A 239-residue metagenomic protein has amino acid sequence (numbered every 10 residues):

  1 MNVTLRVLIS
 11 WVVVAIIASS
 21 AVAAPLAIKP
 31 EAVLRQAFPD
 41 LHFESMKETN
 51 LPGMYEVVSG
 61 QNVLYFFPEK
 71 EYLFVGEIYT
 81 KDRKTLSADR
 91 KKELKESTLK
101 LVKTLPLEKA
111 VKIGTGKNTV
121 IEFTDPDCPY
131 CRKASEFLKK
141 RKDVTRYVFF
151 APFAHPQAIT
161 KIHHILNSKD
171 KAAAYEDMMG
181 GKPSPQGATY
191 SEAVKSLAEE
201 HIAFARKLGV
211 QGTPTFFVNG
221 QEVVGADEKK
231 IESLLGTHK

Functional and structural regions predicted by a protein language model:
N2-V7, I17-H163, D177, G187-T213 (+2 more regions): Extracytoplasmic thiol/disulfide redox context detector
I165-N167: Conserved NTP-binding/hydrolysis module of P-loop NTPases
K169-E176: Conserved, helical-rich catalytic subdomain that frames metal- and/or nucleotide-binding sites in enzyme alpha/beta
P183-P185: Acidic-aromatic/histidine active-site loop/patch
